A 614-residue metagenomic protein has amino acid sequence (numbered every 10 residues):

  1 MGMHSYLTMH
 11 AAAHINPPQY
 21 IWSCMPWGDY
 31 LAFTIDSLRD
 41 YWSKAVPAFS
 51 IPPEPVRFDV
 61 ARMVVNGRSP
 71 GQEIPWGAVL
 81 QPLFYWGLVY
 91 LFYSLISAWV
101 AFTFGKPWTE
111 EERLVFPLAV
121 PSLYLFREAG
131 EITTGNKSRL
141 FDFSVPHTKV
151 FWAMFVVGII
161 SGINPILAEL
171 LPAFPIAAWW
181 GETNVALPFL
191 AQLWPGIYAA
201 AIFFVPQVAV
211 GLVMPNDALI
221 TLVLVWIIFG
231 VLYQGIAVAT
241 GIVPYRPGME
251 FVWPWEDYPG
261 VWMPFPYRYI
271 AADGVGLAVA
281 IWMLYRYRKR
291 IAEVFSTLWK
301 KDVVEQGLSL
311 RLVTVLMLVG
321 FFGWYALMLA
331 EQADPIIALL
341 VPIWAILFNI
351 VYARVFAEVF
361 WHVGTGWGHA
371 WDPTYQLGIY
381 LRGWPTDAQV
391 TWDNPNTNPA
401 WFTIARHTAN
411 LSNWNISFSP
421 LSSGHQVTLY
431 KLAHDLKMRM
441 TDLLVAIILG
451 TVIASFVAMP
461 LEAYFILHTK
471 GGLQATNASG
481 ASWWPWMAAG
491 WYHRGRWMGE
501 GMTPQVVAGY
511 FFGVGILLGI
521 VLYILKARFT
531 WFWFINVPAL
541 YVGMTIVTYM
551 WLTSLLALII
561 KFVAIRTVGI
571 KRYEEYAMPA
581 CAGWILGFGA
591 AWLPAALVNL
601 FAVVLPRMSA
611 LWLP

Functional and structural regions predicted by a protein language model:
M1-P614: Alpha-helical multipass membrane-protein architecture
